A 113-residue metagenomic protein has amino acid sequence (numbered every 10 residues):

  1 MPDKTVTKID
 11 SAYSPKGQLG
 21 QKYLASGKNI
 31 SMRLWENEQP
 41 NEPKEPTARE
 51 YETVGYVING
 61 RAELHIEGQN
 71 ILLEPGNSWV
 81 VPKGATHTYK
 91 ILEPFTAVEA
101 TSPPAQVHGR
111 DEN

Functional and structural regions predicted by a protein language model:
D10-E45: A short glycine-rich, His/Asp/Glu-containing loop-to-beta-strand
K28, H65-Q69, L92: Short strand-coil-strand connectors
N37, R49-L64: Short, conserved beta-strand element in jelly-roll/cupin
E42-K44, W79, K83-T88: Histidine-centered metal-chelating micro-motifs
G68-K83: Short acidic-glycine-tyrosine-enriched beta hairpin
K83-V107: Ligand-binding loop in jelly-roll beta-barrel domains
V107-N113: Acidic/histidine-enriched, glycine/proline-rich intrinsically disordered or flexible terminal extensions
